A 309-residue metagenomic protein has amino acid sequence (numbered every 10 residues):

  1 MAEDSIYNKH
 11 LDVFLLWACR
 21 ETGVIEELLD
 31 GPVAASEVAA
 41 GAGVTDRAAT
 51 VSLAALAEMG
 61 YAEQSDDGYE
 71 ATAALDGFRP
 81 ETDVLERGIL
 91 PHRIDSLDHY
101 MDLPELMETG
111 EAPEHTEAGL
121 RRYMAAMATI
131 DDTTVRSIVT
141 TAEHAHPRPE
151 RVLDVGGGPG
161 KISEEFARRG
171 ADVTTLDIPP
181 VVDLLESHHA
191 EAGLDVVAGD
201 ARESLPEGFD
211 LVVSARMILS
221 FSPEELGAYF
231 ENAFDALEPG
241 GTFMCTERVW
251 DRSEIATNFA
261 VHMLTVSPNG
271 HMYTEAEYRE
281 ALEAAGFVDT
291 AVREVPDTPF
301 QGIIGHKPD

Functional and structural regions predicted by a protein language model:
M1-M101: N-terminal accessory segments
P147-G158: Conserved class I S-adenosyl-L-methionine
P159-G170: Conserved SAM-binding loop of SAM-dependent methyltransferases across substrates and taxa, primarily the Class I
E191-A201: Conserved SAM-binding strand-loop segment of SAM-dependent methyltransferases
R202-V212: A short acidic, Gly/Pro-enriched loop at the edge of an enzyme's catalytic core that lines a small-molecule cofactor
G227-P239: A short glycine-rich, Lys/Arg-flanked "PGG" loop and its adjoining helix->strand segment in the class I
T246-A285, D289-V292: C-terminal alpha-helical "lid/dimerization" subdomain adjacent to the S-adenosyl-L-methionine
G286-D309: Core SAM-dependent methyltransferase catalytic element
